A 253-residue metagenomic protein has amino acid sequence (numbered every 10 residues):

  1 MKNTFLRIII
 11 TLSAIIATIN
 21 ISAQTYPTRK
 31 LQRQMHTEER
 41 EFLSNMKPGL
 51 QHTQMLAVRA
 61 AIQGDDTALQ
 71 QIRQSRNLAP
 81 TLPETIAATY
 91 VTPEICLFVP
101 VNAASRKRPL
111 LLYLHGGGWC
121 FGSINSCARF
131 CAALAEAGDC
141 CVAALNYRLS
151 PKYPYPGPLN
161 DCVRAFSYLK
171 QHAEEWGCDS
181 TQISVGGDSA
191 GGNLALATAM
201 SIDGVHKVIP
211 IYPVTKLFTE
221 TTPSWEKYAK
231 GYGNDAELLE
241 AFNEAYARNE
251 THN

Functional and structural regions predicted by a protein language model:
M1-P27: Bacterial Sec-dependent N-terminal signal peptides
Y26-N253: Alpha/beta-hydrolase superfamily serine-hydrolase fold, recognizing
